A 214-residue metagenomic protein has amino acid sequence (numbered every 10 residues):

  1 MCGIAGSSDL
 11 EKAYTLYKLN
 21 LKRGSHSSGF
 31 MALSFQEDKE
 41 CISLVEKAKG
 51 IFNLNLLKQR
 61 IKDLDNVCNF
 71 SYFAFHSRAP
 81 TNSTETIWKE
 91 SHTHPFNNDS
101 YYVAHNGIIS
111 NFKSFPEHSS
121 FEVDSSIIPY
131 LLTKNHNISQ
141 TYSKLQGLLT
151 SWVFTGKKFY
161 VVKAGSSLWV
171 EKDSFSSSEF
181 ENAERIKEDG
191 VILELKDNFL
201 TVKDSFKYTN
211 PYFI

Functional and structural regions predicted by a protein language model:
M1-I214: Conserved short alpha-helical segments that host acidic/polar catalytic motifs at enzyme active sites
